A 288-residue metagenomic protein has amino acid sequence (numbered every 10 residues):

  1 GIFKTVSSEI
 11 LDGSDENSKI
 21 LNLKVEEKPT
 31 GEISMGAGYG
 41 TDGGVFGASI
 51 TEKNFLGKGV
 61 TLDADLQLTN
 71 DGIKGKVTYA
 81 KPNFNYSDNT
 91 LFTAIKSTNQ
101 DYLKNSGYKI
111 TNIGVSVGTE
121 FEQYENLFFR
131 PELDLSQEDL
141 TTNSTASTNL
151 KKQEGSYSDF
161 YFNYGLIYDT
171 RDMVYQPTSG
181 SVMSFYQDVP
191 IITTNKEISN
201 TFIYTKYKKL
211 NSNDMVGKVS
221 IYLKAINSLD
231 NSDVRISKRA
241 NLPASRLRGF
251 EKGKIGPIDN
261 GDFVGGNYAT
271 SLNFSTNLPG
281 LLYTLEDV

Functional and structural regions predicted by a protein language model:
G1-T41, S49, D63-K81, F202-I203 (+1 more regions): Periplasmic polypeptide-binding modules associated with outer-membrane biogenesis and secretion
F3-K4, G31-I33, G43, N54-L62 (+5 more regions): Repeated loop/turn-to-beta-strand initiation elements of outer-membrane beta-barrel proteins
D15, G40-D42, T69-D71, T98-Q100 (+7 more regions): Structural signature of outer-membrane beta-barrel domains
L23, F46-F55, I73-Y86, L91-T93 (+6 more regions): Feature captures outer-membrane beta-barrel proteins of Gram-negative bacteria and organelles
K28, G43, G72, I110-N112 (+3 more regions): Membrane-spanning beta-strands of outer-membrane beta-barrel proteins
T30-G40, F46-N70, G75, L91-D101 (+4 more regions): Transmembrane beta-strand segments that form the barrel wall of outer-membrane beta-barrel proteins
E32, T148-G155, D159-D287: C-terminal outer-membrane beta-barrel translocator/porin domains of Gram-negative envelope proteins and their
G75-S156, Y164: Transmembrane beta-barrel wall of Gram-negative outer-membrane proteins
